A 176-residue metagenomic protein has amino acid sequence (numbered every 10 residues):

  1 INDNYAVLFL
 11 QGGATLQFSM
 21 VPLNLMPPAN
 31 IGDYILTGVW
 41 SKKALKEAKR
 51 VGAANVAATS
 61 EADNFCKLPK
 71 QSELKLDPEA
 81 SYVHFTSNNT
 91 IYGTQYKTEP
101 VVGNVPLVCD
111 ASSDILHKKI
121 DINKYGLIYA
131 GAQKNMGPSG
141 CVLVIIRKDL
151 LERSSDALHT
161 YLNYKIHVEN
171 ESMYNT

Functional and structural regions predicted by a protein language model:
N4-G32, S41-A44: Conserved beta-loop-alpha segment that forms the PLP phosphate-binding cup at the N-terminus of a helix
V7-Q11, Y34, N55-T59, F85 (+2 more regions): General beta-strand structural signal in soluble alpha/beta enzymes
A14-L16, G38-S41, T90, K134: Gly/Ser/Thr-rich loops at beta-strand to alpha-helix junctions that form or flank small-molecule/cofactor-binding
L23-A29, I122-Y125, D149: A glycine- and small-aliphatic-rich helix-loop capping segment at beta-alpha/alpha-beta transitions that lines
A48, T59-I115: Active-site phosphate-binding strand-loop segment of PLP-dependent enzymes
C66-P69, G93-T98, H117-N123, S139-V142 (+1 more regions): A short secondary-structure junction signal
V108, I122-Q133, V142: Conserved active-site segment immediately N-terminal to the catalytic lysine that forms the internal aldimine
A132-T176: Active-site C-terminal subdomain of aminotransferase-like
